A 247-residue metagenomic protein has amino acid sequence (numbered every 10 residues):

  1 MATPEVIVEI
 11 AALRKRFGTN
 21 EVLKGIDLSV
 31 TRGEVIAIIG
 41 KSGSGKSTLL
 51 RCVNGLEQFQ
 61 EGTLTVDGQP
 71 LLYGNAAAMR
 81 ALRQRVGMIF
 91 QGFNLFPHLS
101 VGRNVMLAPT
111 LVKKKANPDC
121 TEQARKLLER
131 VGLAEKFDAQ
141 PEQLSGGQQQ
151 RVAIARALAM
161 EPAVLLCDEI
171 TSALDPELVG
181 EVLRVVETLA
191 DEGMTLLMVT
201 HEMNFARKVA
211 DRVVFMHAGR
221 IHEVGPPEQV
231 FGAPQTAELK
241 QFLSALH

Functional and structural regions predicted by a protein language model:
E5-P227: ABC family nucleotide-binding domain
H217-A218, V224, E228-H247: C-terminal boundary and immediately downstream tail of ABC-type ATPase nucleotide-binding domains
